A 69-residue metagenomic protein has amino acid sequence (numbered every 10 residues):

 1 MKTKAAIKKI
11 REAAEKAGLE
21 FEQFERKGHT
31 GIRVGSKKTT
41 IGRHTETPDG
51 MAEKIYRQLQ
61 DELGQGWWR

Functional and structural regions predicted by a protein language model:
M1-R26, R33-R69: Basic nucleic-acid-binding interfaces
